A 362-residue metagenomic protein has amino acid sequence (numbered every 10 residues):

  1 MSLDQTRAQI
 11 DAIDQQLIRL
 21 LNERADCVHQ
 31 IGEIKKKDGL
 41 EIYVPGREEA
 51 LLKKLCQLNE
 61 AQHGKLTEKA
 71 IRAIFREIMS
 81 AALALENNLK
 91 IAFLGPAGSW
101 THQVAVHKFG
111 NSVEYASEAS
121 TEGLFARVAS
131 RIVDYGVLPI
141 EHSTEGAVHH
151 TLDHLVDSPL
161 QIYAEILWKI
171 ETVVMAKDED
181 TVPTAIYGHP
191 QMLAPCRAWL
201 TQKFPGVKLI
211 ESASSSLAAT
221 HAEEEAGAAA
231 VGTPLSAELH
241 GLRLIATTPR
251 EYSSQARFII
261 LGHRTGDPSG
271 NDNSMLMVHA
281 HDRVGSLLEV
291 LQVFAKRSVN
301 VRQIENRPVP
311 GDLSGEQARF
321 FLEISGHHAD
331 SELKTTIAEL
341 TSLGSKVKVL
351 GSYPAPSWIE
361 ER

Functional and structural regions predicted by a protein language model:
M1-R362: Domain-level signature for soluble enzymes in the chorismate/prephenate branch of the shikimate pathway
